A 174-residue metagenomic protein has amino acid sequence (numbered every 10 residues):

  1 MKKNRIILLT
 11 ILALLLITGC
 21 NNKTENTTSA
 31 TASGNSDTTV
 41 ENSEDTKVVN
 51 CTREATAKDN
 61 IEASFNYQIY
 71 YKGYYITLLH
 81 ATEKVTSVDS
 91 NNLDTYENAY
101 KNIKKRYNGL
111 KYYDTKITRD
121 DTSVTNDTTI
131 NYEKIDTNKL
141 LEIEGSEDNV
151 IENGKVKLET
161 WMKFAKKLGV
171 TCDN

Functional and structural regions predicted by a protein language model:
M1-I7: Bacterial N-terminal signal peptides that target proteins for export
T10-L14: Hydrophobic helical h-region of N-terminal Sec-dependent signal peptides in bacterial secretory/periplasmic proteins
L16-G19: C-terminal motif of bacterial Sec signal peptides marking the signal peptidase cleavage site
N22, N102-N174: Mature, soluble, non-transmembrane domains
N22-T52: N-terminal, intrinsically disordered, polar/charged segments of Gram-positive cell-envelope systems that serve as
A57-E62, T86-N92, E133-L141: Short, cysteine-centered beta-strand-loop-beta hairpins and adjacent loop/turn segments enriched in charged/polar
N60-Y67, H80-A81: Short, surface-exposed coil-to-beta transition loops
Y71-N108: Alpha-helical segments in soluble extracytoplasmic regions
